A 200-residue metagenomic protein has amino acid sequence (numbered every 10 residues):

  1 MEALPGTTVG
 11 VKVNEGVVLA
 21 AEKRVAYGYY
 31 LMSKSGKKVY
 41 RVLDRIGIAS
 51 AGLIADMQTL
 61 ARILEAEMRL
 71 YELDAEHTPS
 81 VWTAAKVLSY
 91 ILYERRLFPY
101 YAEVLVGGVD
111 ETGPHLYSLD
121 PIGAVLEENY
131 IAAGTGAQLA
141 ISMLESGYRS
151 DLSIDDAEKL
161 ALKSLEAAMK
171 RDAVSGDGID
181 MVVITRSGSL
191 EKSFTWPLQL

Functional and structural regions predicted by a protein language model:
M1-L200: Long, low-complexity N-terminal extensions
